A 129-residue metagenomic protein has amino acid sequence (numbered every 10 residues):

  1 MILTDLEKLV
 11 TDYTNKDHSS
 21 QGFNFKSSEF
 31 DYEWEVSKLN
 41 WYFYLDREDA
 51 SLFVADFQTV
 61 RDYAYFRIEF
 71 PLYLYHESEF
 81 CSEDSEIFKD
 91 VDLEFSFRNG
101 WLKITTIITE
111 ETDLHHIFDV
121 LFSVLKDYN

Functional and structural regions predicted by a protein language model:
M1-E35: UBC/E2-like fold recognition across ubiquitin and ubiquitin-like conjugation systems, capturing catalytically active
D5-D17, L74-N129: Ampiphathic alpha-helical segments that act as solvent-exposed interaction surfaces
G22-E83: Amphipathic, interaction-prone secondary-structure segments
